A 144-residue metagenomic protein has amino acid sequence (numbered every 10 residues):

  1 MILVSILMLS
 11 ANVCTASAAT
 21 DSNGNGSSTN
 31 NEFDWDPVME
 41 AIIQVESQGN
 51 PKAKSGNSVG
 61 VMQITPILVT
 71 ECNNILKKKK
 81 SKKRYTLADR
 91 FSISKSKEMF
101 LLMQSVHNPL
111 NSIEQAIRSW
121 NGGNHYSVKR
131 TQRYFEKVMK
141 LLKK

Functional and structural regions predicted by a protein language model:
M1-I2, W35: Short, surface-exposed loop and linker segments with low hydrophobicity and enrichment for Pro/Ser/Thr
I2-A11: Bacterial N-terminal signal peptides
V13-A18: Sec/Tat signal peptide C-region and signal peptidase I cleavage site
A19-K144: Catalytic glycan-binding domains that act on GlcNAc-containing polysaccharides
